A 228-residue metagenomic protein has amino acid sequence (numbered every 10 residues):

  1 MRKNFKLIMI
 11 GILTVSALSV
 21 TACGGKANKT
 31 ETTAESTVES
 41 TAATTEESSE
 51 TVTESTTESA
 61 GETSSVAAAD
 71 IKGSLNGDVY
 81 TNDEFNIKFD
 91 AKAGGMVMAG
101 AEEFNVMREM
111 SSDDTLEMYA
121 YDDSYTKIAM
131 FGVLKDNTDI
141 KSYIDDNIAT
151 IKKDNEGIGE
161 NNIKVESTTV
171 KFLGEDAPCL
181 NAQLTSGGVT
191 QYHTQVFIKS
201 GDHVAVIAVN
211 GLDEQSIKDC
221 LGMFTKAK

Functional and structural regions predicted by a protein language model:
M1-M9: Bacterial N-terminal signal peptides that target proteins for export
L18-A22: C-terminal motif of bacterial Sec signal peptides marking the signal peptidase cleavage site
G24-K92, M98: N-terminal, intrinsically disordered, polar/charged segments of Gram-positive cell-envelope systems that serve as
S74-V79, S111-E117, F172-N181: Short, hydrophobic/aromatic-rich segments at coil-to-beta transitions
D83-T138: Secretory pathway targeting signatures of secreted, lumenal, and periplasmic proteins
A93-M96, G201-K228: Surface-exposed amphipathic alpha-helical segments
L116-Y121, T190-S200: Short, surface-exposed beta-strand/loop micro-motifs that present aromatic residues
I148-V196: Signature of long, low-cysteine stretches enriched in small and polar/charged residues
